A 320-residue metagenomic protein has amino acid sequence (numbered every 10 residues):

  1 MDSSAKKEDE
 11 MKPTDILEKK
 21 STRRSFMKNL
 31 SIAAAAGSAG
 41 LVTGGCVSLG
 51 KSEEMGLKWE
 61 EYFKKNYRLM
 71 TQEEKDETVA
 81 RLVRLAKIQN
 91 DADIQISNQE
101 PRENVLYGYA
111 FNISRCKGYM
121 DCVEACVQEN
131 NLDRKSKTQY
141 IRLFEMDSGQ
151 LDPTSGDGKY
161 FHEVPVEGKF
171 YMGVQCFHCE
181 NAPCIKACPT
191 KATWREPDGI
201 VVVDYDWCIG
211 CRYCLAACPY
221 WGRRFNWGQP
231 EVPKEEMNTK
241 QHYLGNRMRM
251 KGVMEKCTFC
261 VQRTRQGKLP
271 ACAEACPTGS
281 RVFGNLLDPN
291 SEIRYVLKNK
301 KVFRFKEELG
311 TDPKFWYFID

Functional and structural regions predicted by a protein language model:
M1-T22: N-terminal secretory signal peptides
D15-S21, L41-L106, E308-G310, W316: C-terminal segment of N-terminal export signals and the immediately downstream linker at the start of the mature
E18-M27, C116, C122, C184 (+2 more regions): Twin-arginine (Tat) signal peptide motif
L30-S38: Sec-dependent signal peptide hydrophobic core
V105-K117: Mature N-terminal segment immediately following signal peptide/propeptide cleavage in secreted/periplasmic
M120, V127-N130, E180, P189 (+5 more regions): Cys/His-coordinated zinc-binding microdomains
E129-E167, W194-W207, G222-G252, V282-F305: Non-heme iron-sulfur electron-transfer modules
Q262-D320: Long, compositionally biased charged/polar accessory segments in the mid-to-C-terminal portions of proteins
